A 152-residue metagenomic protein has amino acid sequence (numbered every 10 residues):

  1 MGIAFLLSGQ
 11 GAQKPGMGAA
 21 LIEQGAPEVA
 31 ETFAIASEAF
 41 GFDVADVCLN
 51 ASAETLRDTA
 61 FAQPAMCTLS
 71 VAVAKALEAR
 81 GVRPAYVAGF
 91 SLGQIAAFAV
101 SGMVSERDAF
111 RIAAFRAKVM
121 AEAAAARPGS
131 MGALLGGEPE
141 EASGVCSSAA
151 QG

Functional and structural regions predicted by a protein language model:
M1-A88, A150-Q151: Helix-rich "cap/lid" substructures immediately adjacent to catalytic or cofactor-binding pockets
G11-A12, E38-F40, S101-G152: Alpha/beta catalytic cores of group-transfer enzymes, especially the acyltransferase/condensing modules of polyketide
G18, A99-S101: Short acidic, glycine/serine/threonine-rich loops at helix termini
E31, A65, S91-L92, V104 (+1 more regions): An amphipathic alpha-helix/helix-turn recognition signal
A51-S52, S91, A113, C146: A general structural motif at alpha-helix termini
A53-E54, A88-L92, A117, G129-A133: Short, glycine/charge-rich beta-strand/loop segments that flank catalytic centers and engage negatively charged groups
D58-M66, F98, S105, M131: Short secondary-structure transition/capping motifs
S70, A85, G89-G93, A97 (+1 more regions): Gly/Ala-rich beta-loop-alpha elbow adjacent to hydrolase catalytic centers
